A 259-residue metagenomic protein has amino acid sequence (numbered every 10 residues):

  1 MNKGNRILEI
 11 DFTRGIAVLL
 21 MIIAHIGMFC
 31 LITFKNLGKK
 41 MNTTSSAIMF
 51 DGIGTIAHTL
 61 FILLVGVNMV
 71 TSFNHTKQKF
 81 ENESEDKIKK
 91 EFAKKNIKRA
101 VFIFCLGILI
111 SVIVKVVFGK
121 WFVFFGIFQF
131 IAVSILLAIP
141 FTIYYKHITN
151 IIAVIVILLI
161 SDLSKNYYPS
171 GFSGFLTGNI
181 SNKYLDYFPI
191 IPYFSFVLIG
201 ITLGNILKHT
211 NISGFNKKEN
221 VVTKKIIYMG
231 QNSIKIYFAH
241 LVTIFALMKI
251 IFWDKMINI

Functional and structural regions predicted by a protein language model:
M1-I259: Alpha-helical transmembrane segments and their immediate juxtamembrane cytosolic regions
